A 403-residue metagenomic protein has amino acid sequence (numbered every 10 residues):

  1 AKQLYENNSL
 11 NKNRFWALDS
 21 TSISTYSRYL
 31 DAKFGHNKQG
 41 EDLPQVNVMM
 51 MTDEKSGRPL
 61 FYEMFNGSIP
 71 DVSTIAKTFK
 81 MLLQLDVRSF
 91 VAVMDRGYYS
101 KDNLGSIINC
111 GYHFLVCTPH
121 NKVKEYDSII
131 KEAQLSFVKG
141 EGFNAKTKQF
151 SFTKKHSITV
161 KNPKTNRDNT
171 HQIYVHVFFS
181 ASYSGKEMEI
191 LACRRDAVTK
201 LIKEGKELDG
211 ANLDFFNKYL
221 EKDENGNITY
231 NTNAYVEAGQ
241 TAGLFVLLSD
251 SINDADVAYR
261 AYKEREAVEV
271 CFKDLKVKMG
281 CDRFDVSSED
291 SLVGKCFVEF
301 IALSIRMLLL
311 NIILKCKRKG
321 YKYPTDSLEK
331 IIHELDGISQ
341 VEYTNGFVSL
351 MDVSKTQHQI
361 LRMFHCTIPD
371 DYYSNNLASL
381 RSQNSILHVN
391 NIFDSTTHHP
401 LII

Functional and structural regions predicted by a protein language model:
A1-I403: Anion-binding and metal-coordination hotspots
